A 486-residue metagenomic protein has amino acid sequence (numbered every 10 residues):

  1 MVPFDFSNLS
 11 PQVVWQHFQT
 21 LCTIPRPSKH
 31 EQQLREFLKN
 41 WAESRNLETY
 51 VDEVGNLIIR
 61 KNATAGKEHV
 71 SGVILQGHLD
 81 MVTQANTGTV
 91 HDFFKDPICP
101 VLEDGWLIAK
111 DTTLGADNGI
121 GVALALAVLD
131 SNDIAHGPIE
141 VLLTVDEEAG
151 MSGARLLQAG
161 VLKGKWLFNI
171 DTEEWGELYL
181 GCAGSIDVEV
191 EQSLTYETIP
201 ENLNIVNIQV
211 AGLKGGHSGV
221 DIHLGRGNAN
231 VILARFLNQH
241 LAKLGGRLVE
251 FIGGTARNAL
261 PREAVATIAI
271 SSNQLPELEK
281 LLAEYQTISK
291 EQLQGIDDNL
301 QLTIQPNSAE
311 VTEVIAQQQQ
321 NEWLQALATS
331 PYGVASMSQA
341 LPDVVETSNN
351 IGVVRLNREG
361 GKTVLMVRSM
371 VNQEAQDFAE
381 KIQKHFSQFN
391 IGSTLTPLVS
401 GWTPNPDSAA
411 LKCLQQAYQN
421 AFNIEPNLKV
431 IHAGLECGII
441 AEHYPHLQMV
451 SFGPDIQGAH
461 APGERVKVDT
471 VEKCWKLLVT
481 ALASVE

Functional and structural regions predicted by a protein language model:
F4-W106: Acidic/His- and Gly-rich active-site-bordering loop/insert found across diverse amide/peptide-bond hydrolases
F6, S10-V14, Q339, E346-E359 (+2 more regions): Zn-dependent metallopeptidase/amidohydrolase metal-coordination segment
K67-A149, A154-K165, D187, I205 (+5 more regions): Active-site metal-coordination/substrate-binding segment of hydrolases, especially metallo-dependent peptidases
L79-M81, W106, L142-G150, D171-W175 (+3 more regions): Acidic, glycine-rich active-site loops and adjacent beta-strand->loop/helix elements that engage anionic groups
G105-I108, E148-A149, L157-R368: Midchain, well-structured core segments that form catalytic/ion-binding scaffolds
G160, R226-K243, S272-L275, E322-A328 (+3 more regions): His/Asp/Glu-rich mid-to-C-terminal helical/loop segments that flank catalytic regions of hydrolases
D221, N228-F251, P404-L447: Active-site-adjacent substrate-binding region of metalloamidase/peptidase-like peptide-processing proteins
V344-A433: Substrate-recognition/cap regions that form aromatic- and gly/pro-loop-enriched pockets for small-molecule ligands
